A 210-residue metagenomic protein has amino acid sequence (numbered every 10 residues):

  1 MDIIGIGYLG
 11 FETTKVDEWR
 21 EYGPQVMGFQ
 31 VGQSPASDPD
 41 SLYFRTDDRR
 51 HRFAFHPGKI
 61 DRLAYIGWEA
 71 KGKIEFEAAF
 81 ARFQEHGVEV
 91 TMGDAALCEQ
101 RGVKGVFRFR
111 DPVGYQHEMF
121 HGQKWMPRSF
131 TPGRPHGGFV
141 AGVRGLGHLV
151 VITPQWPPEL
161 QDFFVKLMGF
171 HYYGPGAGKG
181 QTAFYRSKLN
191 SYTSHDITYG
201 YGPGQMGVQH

Functional and structural regions predicted by a protein language model:
M1-D17, L63-W68, K124-P158, H171 (+1 more regions): N-terminal beta-strand motif that seeds the catalytic metal site of vicinal oxygen chelate
M1-H51, V151-I197: Core segments of cupin and vicinal oxygen chelate
I4, E12-D17, A36, G67-V113 (+1 more regions): Vicinal oxygen chelate
Q33-K71, D94-A96: Conserved donor-binding loop and adjoining core beta-sheet/short helix segment in diverse acyl/aminoacyl transferases
D40-L42, A64, V103-F107, Q181-A183 (+1 more regions): Short beta-strand micro-motifs in enzyme catalytic cores
F53-A54, E118, H195-G200: Conserved beta-strand in the GNAT
F80, S194-D196, G200-H210: A contiguous binding-surface segment within folded domains or other stable secondary-structure elements
Q84-G145, T182-K188: Vicinal oxygen chelate
